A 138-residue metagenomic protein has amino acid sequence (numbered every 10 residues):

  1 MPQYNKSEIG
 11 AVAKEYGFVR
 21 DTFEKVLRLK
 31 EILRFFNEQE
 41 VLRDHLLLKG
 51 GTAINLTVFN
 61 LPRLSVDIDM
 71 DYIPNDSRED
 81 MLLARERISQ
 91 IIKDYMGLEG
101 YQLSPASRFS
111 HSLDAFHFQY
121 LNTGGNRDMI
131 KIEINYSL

Functional and structural regions predicted by a protein language model:
M1-L138: Compositionally biased terminal segments of proteins
